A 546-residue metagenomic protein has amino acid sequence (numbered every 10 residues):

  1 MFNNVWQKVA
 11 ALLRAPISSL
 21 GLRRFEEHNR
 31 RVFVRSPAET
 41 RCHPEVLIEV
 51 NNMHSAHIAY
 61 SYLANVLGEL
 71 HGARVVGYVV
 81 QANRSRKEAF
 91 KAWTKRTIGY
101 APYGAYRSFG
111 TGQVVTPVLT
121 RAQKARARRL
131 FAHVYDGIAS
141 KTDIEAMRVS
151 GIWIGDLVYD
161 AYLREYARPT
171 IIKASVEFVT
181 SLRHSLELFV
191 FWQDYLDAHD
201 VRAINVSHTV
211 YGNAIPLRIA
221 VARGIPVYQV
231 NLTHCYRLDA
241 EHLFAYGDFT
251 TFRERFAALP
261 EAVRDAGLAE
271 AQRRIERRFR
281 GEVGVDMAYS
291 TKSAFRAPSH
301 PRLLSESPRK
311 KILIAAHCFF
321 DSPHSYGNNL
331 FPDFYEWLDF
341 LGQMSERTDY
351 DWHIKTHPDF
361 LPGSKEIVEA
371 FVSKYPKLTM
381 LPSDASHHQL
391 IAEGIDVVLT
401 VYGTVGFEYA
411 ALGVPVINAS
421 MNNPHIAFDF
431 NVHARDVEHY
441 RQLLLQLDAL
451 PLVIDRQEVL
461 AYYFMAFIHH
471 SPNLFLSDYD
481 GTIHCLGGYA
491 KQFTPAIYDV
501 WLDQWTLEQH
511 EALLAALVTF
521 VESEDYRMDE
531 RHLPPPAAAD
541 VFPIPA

Functional and structural regions predicted by a protein language model:
M1-E45, E49, V66-L186, L232-S293 (+1 more regions): Conserved N-terminal ligand/cofactor-binding loop architecture of enzyme catalytic domains
V50, V79-A82, L232, K311-D321 (+1 more regions): Short loop/turn segments at strand-loop or loop-helix junctions that form parts of catalytic or ligand-binding pockets
V50-Y60, V206, D321-N328: A short, glycine/small-residue-rich beta-strand->loop->alpha-helix junction that serves as a flexible
H54-G77, F331-S345: Histidine-anchored nucleotide/phosphate-binding helix
L182-D197, Y350, F360-F407: Donor nucleotide-activated moiety binding/catalytic core segment of transferases that use nucleotide-activated donors
L188-L243: Conserved nucleotide-sugar donor-interacting segment of glycosyltransferase catalytic cores, predominantly GT-B
G212-L217, N231, S383-N431: A donor-sugar binding/catalytic signature common to diverse glycosyltransferases and related nucleotide-sugar
R280-A370: Conserved catalytic-core segment of nucleotide-activated headgroup transferases in glycan assembly
